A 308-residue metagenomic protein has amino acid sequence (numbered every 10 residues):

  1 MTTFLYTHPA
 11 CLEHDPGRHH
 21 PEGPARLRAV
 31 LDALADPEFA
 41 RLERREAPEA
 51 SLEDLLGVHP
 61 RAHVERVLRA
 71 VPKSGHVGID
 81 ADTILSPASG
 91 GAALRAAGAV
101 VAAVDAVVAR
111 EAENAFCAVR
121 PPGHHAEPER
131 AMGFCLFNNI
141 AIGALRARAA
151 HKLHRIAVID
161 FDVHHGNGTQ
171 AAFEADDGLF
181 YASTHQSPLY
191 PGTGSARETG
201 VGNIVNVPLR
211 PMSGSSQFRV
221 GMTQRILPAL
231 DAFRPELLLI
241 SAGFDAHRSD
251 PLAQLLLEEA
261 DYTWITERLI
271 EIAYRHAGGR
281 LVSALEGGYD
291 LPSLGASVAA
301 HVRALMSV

Functional and structural regions predicted by a protein language model:
M1-V308: HDAC/HDAC-like amidohydrolase catalytic core signature
